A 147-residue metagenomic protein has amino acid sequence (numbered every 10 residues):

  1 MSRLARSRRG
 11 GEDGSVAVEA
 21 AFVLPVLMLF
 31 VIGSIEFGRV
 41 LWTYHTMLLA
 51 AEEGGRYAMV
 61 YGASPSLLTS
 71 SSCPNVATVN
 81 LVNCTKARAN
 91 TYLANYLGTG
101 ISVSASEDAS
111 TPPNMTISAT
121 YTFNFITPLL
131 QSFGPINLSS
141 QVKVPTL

Functional and structural regions predicted by a protein language model:
S2-N83: Alpha-helical assembly-interface signal, strongest on the long, hydrophobic N-terminal helix that forms
A5-R6, A105-S106, P128-L130: Short, P/G- and charge-enriched loop/turn segments at secondary-structure junctions
F22, A109-S110, F125, V142: Compositionally biased, intrinsically disordered/low-complexity regions enriched for serine, proline and threonine
T43, A87-Y92, P128-L130: Intrinsically disordered, low-complexity boundary segments flanking structured domains
L49, E53-T120, T146: Short amphipathic secondary-structure patches
T120-L147: Low-complexity, S/T/G/P-rich flexible repeat/linker segments used as non-globular hinges and stalks within
